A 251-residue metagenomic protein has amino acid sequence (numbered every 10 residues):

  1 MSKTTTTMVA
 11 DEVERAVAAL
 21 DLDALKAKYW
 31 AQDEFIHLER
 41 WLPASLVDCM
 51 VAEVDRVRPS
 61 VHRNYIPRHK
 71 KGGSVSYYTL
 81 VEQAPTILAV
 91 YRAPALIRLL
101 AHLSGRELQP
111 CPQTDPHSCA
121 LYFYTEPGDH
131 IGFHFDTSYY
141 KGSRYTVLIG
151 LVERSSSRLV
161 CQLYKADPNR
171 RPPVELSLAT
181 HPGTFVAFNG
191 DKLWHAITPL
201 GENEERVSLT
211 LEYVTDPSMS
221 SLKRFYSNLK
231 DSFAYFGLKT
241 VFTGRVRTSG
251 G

Functional and structural regions predicted by a protein language model:
S2-A24, R158-G251: Conserved double-stranded beta-helix
T5-H102: Non-heme Fe(II)/2-oxoglutarate
A52, F123, V152, E202 (+1 more regions): A generic membrane alpha-helix/interface feature
Y65, Y78, P127-I131, T210 (+2 more regions): Short alpha-helix boundary/capping motifs
I66, P116, T198-P199: Sparse recognition of residues in long alpha-helices and their boundaries
G72-Y77, L121-Y122, L229-A234: Amphipathic alpha-helical surface "interface" segments used for docking/oligomerization or membrane association within
L88, A101-K192, E204, S208 (+1 more regions): Catalytic core of non-heme Fe(II) oxygenases with the double-stranded beta-helix
